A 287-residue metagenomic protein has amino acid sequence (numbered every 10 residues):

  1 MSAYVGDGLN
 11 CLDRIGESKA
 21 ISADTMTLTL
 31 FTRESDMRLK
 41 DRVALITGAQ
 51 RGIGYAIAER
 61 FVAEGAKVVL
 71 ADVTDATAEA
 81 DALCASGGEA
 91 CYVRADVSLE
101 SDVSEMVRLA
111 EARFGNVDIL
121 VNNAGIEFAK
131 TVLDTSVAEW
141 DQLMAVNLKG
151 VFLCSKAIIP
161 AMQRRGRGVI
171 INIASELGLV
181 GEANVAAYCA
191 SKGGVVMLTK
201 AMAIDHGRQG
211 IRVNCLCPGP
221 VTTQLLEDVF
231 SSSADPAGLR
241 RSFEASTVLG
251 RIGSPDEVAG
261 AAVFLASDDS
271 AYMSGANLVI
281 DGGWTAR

Functional and structural regions predicted by a protein language model:
R38, F114, F152-S155, R167 (+2 more regions): C-terminal substrate-recognition "lid" of short-chain dehydrogenase/reductases
V43, Q50-R51: Conserved glycine-rich cofactor-binding loop
T131-V132, E139-M144, F243: Substrate-binding pocket helix/loop in short-chain dehydrogenase/reductase
S155, S191, T199: Active-site helix of classical SDR
P160, I204-D205, A271: Alpha-helical segment proximal to the catalytic Tyr-Lys
S175: Residue(s) in the substrate-gating loop at a strand-loop-helix junction that position the organic substrate next
G207, R212, M273-G275: Short, small/polar-rich loop/turn modules that mediate ligand/substrate recognition or access, typified
